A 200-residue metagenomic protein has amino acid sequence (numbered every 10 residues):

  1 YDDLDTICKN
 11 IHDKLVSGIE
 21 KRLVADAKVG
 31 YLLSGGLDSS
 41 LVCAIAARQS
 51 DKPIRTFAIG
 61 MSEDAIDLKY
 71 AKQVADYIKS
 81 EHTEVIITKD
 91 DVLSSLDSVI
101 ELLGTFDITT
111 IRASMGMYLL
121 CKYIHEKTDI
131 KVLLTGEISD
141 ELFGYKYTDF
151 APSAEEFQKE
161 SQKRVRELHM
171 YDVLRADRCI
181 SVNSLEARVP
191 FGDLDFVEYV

Functional and structural regions predicted by a protein language model:
Y1-V200: ATP-dependent adenylate-handling active sites, centered on carboxylate activation for C-N bond formation
